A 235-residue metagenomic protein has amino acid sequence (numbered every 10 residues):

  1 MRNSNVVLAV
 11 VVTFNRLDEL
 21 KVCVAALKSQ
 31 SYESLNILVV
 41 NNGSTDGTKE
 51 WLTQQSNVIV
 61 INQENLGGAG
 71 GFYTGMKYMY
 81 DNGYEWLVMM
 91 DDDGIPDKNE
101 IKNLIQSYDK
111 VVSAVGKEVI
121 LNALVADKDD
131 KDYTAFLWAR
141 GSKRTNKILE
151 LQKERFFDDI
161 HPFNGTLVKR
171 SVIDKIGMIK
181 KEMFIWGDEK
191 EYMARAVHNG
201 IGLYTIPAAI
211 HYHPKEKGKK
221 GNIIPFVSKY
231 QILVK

Functional and structural regions predicted by a protein language model:
A25-S34: Short, acidic, metal-binding catalytic loop of nucleotide-sugar glycosyltransferases
A26, N41-E50, G94-I95: A conserved acidic beta->alpha catalytic loop
T53-Y78: Conserved donor nucleotide-binding strand/loop of the catalytic core
Y84-D93: Short beta-strand-to-loop acidic/aromatic patch adjacent to the donor-nucleotide binding site
N99-A135: Conserved donor NDP-sugar-binding/catalytic core segment of glycosyltransferases
L149-V168: A recurrent flexible, glycine/aromatic-enriched loop bordering the glycosyltransferase active site that acts as
T166, V172-G177, E182-A209: A short, conserved alpha-helix in the catalytic core of glycosyltransferases
A194, G202-K235: Active-site-adjacent helix/loop segment of glycosyltransferases that harbors family-specific signature motifs
